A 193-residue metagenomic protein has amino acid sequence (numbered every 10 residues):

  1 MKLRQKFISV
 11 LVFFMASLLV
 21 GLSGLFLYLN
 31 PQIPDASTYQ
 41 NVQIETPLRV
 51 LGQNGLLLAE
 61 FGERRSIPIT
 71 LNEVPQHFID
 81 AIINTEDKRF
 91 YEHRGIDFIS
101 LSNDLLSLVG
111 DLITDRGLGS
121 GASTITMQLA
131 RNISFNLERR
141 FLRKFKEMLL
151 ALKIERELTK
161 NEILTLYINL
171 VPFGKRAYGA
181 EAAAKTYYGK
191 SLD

Functional and structural regions predicted by a protein language model:
M1-D193: Juxtamembrane regions of bacterial inner-membrane/periplasmic proteins, predominantly the peptidoglycan biogenesis
